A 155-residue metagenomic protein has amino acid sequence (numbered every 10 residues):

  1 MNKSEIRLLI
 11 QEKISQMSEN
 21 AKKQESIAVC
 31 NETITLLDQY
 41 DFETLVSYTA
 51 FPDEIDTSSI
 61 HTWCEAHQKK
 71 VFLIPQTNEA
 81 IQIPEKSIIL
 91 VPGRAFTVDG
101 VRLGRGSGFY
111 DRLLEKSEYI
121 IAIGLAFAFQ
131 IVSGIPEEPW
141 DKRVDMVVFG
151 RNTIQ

Functional and structural regions predicted by a protein language model:
M1-E85: N-terminal active-site beta-alpha-beta segment that forms phosphate/nucleotide-binding and substrate-recognition loops
S4-E5, E12, P84-I88, V98-V101 (+1 more regions): Surface-exposed, charge/polar-rich loops and edge strands
I14, P92-A95: Short, histidine-centered active-site or binding-site loop motifs used for metal coordination, general acid-base
T49, G93, R151: Glycine-rich, N-terminal phosphate-binding loop of Rossmann-like dinucleotide-binding domains
F51-D53, R94-V98: Short glycine-rich anion-binding loops that position phosphate/pyrophosphate groups of nucleotides and phosphorylated
Q76-T77, R94, F127-A128: Beta-hairpin (beta-strand-turn-beta-strand) motif
R105: Active-site histidine-anchored catalytic micro-motif
